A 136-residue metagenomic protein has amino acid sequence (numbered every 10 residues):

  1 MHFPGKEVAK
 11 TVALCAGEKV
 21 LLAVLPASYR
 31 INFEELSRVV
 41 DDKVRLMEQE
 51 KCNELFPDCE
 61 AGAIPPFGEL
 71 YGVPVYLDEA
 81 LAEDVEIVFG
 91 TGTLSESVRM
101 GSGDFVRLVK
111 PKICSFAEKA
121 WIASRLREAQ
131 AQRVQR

Functional and structural regions predicted by a protein language model:
M1-R136: Extended, low-hydrophobicity, polar/charged segments
